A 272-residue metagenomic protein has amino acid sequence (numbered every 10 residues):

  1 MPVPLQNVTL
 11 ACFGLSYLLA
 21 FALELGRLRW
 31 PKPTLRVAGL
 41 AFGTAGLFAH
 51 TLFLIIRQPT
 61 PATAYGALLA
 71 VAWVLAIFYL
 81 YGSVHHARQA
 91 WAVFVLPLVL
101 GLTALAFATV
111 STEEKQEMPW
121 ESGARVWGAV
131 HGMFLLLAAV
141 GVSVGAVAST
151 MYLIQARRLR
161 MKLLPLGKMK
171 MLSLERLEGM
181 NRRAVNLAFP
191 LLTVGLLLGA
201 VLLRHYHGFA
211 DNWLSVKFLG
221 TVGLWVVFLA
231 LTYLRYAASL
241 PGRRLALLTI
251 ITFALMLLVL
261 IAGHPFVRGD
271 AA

Functional and structural regions predicted by a protein language model:
M1-L18, L135-V142, A271: Hydrophobic transmembrane alpha-helical segments in integral membrane proteins
C12-P31, V144: N-terminal signal-anchor/start-transfer transmembrane helix
A20, G199-L203, W225-S239: Transmembrane alpha-helical segments of integral membrane proteins
A49-L98, S111, A200-G220: Membrane-interface helix-loop-helix modules in multi-pass inner-membrane proteins
A87-L137: Hydrophobic alpha-helical segments and helix pairs
L159-E175: Juxtamembrane inter-helical linkers in multi-pass membrane proteins
Y233-A254: Interfacial loop-to-transmembrane junctions
L258-A272: Juxtamembrane boundary at the C-terminal end of a transmembrane helix
